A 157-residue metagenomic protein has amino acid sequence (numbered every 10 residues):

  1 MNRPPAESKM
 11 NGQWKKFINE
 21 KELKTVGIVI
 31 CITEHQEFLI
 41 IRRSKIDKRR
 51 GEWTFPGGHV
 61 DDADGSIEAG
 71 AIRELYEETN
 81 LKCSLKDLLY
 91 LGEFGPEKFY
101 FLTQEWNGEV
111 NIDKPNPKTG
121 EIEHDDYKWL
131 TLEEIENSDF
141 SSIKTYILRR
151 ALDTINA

Functional and structural regions predicted by a protein language model:
N2-I28: Acidic, metal-coordinating catalytic segment for phosphate/diphosphate chemistry, firing primarily on the Nudix
E22-K24, T33, K48, F94-P96 (+1 more regions): A generic fold-level signal
I28-I30, E37-L39, F99-Y100, K128: Residues embedded in well-ordered beta-strands
T33-R73, E77: Conserved Nudix-box catalytic region and its N-terminal flanking loop in Nudix hydrolases and closely related
V60-Y146: Unchanged
K144-A157: Charged phosphate-binding loop/patch that engages nucleotide di/tri-phosphates or the phosphate backbone of nucleic
